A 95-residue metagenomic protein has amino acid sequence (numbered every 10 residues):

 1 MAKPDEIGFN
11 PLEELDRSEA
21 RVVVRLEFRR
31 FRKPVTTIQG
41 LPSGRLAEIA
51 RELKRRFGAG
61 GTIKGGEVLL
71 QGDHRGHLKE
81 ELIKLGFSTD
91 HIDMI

Functional and structural regions predicted by a protein language model:
M1-R51, R55-R56, T62-K64, G76 (+1 more regions): Long, charged, low-complexity intrinsically disordered regions
G66-Q71: A generic structural motif
